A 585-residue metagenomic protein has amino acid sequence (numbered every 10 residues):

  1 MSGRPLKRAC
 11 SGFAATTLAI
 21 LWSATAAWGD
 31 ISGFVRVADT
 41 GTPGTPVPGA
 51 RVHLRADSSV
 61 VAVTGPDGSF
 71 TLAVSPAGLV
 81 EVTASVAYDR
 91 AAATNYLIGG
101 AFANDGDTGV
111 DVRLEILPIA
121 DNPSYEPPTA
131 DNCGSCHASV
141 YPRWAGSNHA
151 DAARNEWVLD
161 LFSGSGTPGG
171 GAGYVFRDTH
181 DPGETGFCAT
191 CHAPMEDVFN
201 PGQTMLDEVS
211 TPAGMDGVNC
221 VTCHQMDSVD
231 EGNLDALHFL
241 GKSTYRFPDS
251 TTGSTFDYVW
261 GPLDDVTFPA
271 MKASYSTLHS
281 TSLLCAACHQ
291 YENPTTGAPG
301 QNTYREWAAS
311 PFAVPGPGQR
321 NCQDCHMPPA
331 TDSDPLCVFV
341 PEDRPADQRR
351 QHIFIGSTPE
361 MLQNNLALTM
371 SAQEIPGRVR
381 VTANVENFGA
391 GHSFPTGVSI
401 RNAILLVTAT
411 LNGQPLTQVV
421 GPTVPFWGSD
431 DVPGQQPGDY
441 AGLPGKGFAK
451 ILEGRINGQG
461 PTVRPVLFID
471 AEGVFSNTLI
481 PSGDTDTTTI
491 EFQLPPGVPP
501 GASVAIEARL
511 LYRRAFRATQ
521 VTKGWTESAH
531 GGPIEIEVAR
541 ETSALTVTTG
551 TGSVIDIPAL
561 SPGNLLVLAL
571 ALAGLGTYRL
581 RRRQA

Functional and structural regions predicted by a protein language model:
G12-S23, A571-G574: Bacterial N-terminal signal peptides
A26-A38, R380-T382, E386-F388: A short, Gly/Thr-enriched small/hydrophobic beta-strand-prone motif that recurs across taxa
F34-R36, T42-T45, S59, T71 (+2 more regions): Sequence context of c-type cytochrome heme-c attachment sites
V37, P48, H53-V74: Short, acidic Ser/Thr/Gly-rich low-complexity loop/linker segments typical of extracellular and cell-surface proteins
F70-L72, V110, D486-I490: Short strand-edge motifs at loop-to-beta-strand transitions and within beta-strands of extracellular beta-rich domains
P142, N293, F312-D324, P328-G550: Short, conserved sequence motifs used for protein processing/export or organelle targeting and for catalysis
T551-V567: Short, threonine-centered small-residue motifs that mark membrane-proximal processing/anchoring sites and TM-junction
G563-R582: A cross-kingdom C-terminal cell-surface attachment/processing module
